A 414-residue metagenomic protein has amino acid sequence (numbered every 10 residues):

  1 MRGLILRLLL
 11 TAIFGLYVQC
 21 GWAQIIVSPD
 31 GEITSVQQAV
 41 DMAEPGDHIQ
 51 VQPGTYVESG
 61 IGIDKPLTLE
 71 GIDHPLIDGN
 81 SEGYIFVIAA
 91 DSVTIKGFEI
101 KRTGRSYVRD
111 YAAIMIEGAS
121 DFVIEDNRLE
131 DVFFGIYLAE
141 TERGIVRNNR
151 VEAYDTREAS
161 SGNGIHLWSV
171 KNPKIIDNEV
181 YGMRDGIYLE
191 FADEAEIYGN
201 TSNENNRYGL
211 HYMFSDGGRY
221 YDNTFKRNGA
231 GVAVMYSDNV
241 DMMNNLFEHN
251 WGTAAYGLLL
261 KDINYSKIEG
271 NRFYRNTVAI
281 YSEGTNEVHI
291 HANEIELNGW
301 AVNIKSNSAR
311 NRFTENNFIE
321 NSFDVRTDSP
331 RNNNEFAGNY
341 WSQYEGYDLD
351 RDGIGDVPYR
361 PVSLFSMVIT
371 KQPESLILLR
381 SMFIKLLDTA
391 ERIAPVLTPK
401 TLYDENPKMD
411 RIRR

Functional and structural regions predicted by a protein language model:
I25-E58: Acidic Gly/Asp/Thr-rich repetitive segments characteristic of extracellular carbohydrate-active and adhesion proteins
M42, Y56-T68, I77-D121, F134-T141 (+1 more regions): Extracellular beta-strand-rich solenoid/capping regions of secreted or surface-exposed proteins that bind or remodel
G46-H48, P53, G60, P66 (+18 more regions): Detector for repetitive beta-architecture
Q50, G62, E70, D78 (+24 more regions): Extracellular beta-strand solenoid repeats
G79-F86, Y107-I116, D131-F134, L138 (+7 more regions): Extracellular beta-strand/beta-solenoid scaffold signature
W251-G257, R275, V288-R414: Functionally critical loop-and-helix segments that line ligand-binding/catalytic clefts of soluble enzyme domains
